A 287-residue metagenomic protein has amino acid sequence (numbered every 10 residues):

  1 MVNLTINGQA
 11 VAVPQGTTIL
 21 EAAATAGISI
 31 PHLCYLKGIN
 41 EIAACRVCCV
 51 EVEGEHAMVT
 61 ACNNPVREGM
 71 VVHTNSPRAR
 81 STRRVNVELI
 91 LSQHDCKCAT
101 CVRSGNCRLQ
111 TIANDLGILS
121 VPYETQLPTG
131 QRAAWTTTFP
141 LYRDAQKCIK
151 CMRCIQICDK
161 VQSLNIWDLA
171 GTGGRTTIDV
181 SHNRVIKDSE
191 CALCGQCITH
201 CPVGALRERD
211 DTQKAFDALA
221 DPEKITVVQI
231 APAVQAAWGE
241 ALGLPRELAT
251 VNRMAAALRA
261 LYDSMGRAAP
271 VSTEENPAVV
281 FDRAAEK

Functional and structural regions predicted by a protein language model:
M1, A133-W135, R175-T177, P232-A237: A short alpha-helix capping/helix-coil boundary motif
V2, A10, Q15-N75, A79 (+1 more regions): Iron-sulfur-associated redox domains of electron-transfer enzymes in respiratory and anaerobic energy metabolism
N7: ABC transporter nucleotide-binding domain catalytic core, centered on the Walker B motif
L20, Q110, I155, I198 (+1 more regions): Short glycine-/small-residue-rich flexible loop motifs, especially phosphate/cofactor-binding loops
T25, D115, K160, V203 (+1 more regions): Residues at alpha-helix termini
R46-L193, T199, L206-A218, K224-I225: Fe-S ferredoxin-like electron-transfer domains and their immediately adjacent linker/connector regions across
C201-P202, E240: Short, basic, glycine/proline-bearing loop/turn elements
